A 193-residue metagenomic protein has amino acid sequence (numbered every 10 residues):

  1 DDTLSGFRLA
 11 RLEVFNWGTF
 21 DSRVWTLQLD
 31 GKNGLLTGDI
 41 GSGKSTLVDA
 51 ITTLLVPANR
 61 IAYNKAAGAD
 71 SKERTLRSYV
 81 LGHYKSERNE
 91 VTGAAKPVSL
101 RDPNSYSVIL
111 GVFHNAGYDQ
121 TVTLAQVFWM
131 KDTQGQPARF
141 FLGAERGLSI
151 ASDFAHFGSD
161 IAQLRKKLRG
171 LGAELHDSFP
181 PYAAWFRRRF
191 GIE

Functional and structural regions predicted by a protein language model:
D1-E193: Extreme N-terminal "head/tail" segments of very large remodeling/mechanoenzyme assemblies
